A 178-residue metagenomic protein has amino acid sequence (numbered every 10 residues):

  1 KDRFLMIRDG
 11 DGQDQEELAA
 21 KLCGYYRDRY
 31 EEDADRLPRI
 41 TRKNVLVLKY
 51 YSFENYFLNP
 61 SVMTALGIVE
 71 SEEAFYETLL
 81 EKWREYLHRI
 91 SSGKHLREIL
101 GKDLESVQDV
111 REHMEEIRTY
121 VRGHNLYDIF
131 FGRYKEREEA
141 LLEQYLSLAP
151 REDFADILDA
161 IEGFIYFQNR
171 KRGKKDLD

Functional and structural regions predicted by a protein language model:
K1-D178: Acidic, divalent-metal-binding catalytic cores of TOPRIM and closely related two-metal-ion phosphodiester/pyrophosphate
